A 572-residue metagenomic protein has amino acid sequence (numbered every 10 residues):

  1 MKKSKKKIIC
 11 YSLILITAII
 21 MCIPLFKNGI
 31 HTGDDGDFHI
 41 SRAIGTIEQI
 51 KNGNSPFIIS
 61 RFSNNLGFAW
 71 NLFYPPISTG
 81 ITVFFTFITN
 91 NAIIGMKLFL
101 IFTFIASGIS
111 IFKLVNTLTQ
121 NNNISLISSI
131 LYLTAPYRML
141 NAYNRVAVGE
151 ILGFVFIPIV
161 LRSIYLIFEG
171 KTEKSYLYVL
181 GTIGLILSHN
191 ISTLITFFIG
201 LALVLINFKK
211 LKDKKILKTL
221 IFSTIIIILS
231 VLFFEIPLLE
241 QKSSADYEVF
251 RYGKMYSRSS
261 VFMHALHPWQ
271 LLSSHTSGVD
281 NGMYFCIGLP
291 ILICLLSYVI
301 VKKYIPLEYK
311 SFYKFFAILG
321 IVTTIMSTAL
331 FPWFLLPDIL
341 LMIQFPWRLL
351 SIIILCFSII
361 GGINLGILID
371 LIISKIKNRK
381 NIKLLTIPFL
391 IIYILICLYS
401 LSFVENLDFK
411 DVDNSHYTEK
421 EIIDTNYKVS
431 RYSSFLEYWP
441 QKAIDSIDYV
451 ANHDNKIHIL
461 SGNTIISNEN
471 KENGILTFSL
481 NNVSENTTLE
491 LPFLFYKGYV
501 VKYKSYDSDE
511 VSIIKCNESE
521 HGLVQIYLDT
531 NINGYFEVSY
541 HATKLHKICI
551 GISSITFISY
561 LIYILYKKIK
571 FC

Functional and structural regions predicted by a protein language model:
M1-F409, N533-C572: Membrane-embedded transmembrane-helix bundle of lipid-linked glycan/lipid transferases
L407-I465, N473: Membrane-interface segments at or immediately adjacent to transmembrane helices that form the boundary between
I447-C572: Active-site-proximal, structured, solvent-exposed surfaces of multi-pass membrane proteins that position macromolecular
